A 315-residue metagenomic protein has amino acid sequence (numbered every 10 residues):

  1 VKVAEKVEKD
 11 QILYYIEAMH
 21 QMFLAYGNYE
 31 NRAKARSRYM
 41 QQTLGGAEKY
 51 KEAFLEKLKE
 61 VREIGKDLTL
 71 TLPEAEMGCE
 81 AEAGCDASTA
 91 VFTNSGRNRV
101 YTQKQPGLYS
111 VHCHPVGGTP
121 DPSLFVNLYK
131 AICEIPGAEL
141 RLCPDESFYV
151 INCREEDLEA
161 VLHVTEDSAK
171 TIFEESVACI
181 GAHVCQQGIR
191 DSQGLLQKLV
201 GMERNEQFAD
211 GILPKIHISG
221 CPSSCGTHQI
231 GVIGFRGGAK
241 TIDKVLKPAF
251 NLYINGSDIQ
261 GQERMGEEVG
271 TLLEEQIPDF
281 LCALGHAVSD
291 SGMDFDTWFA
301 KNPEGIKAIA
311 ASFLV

Functional and structural regions predicted by a protein language model:
V1-V315: Peripheral terminal and linker regions in Fe-S/redox and tRNA-modifying enzymes
